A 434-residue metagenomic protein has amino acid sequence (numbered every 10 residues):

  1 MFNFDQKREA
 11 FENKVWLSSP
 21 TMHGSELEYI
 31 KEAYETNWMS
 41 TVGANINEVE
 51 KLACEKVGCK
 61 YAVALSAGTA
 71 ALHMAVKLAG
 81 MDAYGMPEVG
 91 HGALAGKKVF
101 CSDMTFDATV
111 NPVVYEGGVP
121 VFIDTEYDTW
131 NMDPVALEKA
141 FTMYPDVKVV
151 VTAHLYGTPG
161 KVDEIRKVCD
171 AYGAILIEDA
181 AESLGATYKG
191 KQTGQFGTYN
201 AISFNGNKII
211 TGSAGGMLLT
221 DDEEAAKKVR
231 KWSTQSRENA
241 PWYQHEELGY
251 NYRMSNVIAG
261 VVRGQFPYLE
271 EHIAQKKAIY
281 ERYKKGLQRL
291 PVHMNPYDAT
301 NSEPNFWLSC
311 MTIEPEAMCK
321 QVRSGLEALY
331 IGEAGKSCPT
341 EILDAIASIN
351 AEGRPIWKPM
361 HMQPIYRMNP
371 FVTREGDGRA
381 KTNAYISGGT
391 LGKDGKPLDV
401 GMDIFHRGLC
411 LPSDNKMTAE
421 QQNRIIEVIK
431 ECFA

Functional and structural regions predicted by a protein language model:
M1-M39, P412: N-terminal "arm"/small-domain region of PLP-dependent enzymes with the aminotransferase-like
F4, N47-L52, K56-A62, V135 (+5 more regions): PLP-dependent aminotransferase class I/II
V42-K98, P112-Y115, F122-D124, K191: Phosphate-binding glycine-rich loop
M104-V110: Conserved coil-to-alpha-helix start sites within the AMP-binding
N111-V113, V168, V257: Hydrophobic/aromatic ligand-binding patch that stacks against planar heteroaromatic rings of cofactors or nucleotides
E116, A171-Y172, I349: Helix C-cap/helix->beta junction micro-motif
D128-G212, M217-L219, E224, D414: Active-site phosphate-binding strand-loop segment of PLP-dependent enzymes
